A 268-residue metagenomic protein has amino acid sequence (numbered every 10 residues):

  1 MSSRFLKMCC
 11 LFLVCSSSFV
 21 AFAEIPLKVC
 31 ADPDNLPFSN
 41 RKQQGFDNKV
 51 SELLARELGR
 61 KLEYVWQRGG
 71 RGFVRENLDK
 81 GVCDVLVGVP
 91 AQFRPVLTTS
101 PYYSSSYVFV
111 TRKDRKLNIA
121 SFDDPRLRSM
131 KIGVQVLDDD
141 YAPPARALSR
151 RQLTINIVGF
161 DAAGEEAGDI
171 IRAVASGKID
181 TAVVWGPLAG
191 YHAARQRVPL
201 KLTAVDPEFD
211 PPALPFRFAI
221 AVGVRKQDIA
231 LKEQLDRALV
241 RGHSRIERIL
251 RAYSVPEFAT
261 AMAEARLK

Functional and structural regions predicted by a protein language model:
M1-C10: Bacterial N-terminal signal peptides that target proteins for export
E24-P95, A163-G164, A252-P256: Extracytoplasmic small-molecule ligand-binding "clamshell" domains of the periplasmic binding protein/Venus flytrap
D32-N35, S104-V108, K116, A194-L239 (+1 more regions): Periplasmic-binding protein-like
P33-P37, R41-R56, F109-E166, P187-L188: Bilobed "Venus flytrap"/periplasmic-binding protein-like clamshell domains and structurally analogous long
G45-L58, K113-K116, F122-D139, P211-E257: Extended ligand-binding regions for polar small-molecule ligands
L54, E76-D79, P125, A173-A175 (+2 more regions): Hydrophobic residues within well-ordered alpha-helices
G72-F73, D79, V87-L97, A147 (+2 more regions): A ligand-binding cleft/hinge motif common to bilobed small-molecule-binding domains
